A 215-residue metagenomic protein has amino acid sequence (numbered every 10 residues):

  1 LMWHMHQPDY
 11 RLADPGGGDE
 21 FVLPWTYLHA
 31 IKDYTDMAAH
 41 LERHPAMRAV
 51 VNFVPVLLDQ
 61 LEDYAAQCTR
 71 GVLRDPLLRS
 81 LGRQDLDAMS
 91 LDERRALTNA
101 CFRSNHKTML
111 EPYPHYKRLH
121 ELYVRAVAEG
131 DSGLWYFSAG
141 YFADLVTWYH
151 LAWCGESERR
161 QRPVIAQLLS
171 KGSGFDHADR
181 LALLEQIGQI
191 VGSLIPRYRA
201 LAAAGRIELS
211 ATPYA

Functional and structural regions predicted by a protein language model:
L1-A215: Catalytic cores of glycan-processing enzymes that make or break glycosidic bonds
